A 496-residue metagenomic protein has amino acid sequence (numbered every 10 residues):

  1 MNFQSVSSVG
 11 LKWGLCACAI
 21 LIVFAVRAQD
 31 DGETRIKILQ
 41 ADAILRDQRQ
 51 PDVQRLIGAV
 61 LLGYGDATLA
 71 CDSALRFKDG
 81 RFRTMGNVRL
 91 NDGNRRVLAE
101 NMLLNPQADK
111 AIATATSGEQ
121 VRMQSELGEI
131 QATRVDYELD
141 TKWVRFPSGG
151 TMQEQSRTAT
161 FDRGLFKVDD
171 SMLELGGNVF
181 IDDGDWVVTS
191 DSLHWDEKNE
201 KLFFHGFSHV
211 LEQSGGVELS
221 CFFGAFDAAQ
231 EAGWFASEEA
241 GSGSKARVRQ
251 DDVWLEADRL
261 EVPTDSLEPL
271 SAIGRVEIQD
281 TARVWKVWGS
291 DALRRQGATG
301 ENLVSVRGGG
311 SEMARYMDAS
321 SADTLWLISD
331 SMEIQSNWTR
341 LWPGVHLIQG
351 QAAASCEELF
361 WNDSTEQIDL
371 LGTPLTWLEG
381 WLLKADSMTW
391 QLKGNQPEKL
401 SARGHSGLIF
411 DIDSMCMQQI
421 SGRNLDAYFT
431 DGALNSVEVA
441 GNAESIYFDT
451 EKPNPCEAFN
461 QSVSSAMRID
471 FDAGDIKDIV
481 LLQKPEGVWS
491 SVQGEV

Functional and structural regions predicted by a protein language model:
N2-L15: Bacterial N-terminal signal peptides that target proteins for export
K12, R27-A28: Surface-exposed charge patches in extracellular/virion surface proteins
G14-V23: Bacterial N-terminal signal peptides
A28-V496: N-terminal amphipathic/hydrophobic interface segments
